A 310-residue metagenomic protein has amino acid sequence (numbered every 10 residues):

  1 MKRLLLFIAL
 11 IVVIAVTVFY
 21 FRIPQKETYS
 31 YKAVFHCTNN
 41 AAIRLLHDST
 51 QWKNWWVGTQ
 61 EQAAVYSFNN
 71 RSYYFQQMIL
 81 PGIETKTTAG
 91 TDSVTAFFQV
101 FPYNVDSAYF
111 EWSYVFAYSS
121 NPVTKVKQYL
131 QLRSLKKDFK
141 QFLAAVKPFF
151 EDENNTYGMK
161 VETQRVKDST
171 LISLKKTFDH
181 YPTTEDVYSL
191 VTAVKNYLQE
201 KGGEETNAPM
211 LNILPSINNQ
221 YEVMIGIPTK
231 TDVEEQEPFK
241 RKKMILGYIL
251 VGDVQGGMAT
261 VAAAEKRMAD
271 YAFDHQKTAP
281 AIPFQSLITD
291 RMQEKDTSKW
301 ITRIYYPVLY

Functional and structural regions predicted by a protein language model:
M1-I14: N-terminal Sec-pathway targeting helices
L5, T17, I23, H36-T50 (+3 more regions): A solvent-exposed interaction/effector surface
R22-T28: Short acidic/polar N-terminal linker immediately downstream of export determinants
Y29-F35: Short, well-ordered beta-strand elements within core beta-sheets of diverse protein domains
F75-L80: Soluble sensory domains of the PAS superfamily and closely related sensory modules
